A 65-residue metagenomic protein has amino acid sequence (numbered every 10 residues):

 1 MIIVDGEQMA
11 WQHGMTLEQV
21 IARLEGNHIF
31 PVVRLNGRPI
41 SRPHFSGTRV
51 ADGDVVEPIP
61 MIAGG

Functional and structural regions predicted by a protein language model:
M1-G64: Ubiquitin-like/PB1-type beta-grasp interaction modules and other compact soluble beta-rich domains
